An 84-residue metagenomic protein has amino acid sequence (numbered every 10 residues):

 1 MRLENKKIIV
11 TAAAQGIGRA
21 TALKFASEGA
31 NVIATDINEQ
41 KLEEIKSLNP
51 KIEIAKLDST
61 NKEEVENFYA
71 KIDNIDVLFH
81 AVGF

Functional and structural regions predicted by a protein language model:
M1-I9: Flexible N-terminal pre-Rossmann segment of NAD(P)-dependent oxidoreductases
K7, A14-G16: Conserved glycine-rich cofactor-binding loop
F25: Aromatic pocket-lining residues of Rossmann-like dinucleotide-binding sites
E28-E44: Conserved glycine-rich Rossmann-like NAD(P)H-binding loop of the short-chain dehydrogenase/reductase
A55-N67: The beta1-alpha1 cofactor-binding region of Rossmann-like NAD(H)/NADP(H)-dependent oxidoreductases
D76-V77: Conserved catalytic-site loops of classical short-chain dehydrogenases/reductases
V82-F84: Conserved NAD(P)H cofactor-binding loop of Rossmann-fold oxidoreductase domains
